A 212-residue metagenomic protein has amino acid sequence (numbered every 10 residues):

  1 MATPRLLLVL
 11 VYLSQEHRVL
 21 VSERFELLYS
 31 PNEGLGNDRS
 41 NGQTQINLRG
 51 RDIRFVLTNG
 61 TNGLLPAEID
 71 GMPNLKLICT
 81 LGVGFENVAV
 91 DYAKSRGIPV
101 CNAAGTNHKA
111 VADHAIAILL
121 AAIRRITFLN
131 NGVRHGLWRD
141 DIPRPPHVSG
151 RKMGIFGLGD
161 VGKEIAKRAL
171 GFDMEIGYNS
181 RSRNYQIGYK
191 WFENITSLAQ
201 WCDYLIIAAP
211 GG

Functional and structural regions predicted by a protein language model:
M1-C101, Q200: An N-terminal-biased, well-structured beta-alpha scaffold segment characteristic of Rossmann-like dinucleotide-binding
V9-L10, S30-E33, A103, D141 (+2 more regions): Conserved beta-strand termini and adjacent loop/short-helix elements that scaffold enzyme active sites in alpha/beta
S30-S40, T58-T61, G132-D141, Y185-F192: Short gly/ser/thr-rich secondary-structure transition/capping motifs
N37, N87-V88, A110, G136 (+2 more regions): Generic structural signal for helix capping and beta-alpha/helix-loop junctions
V56, I78, A93, A115 (+3 more regions): Generic structural signal for small/hydrophobic residues in well-ordered secondary structure, especially within
L75, S95-G97, L119-A121, F192-S197: Short, hinge-like loop/turn segments at secondary-structure boundaries
R96-I98, A103-K152, F156, D160 (+1 more regions): Phosphate-binding beta-alpha-beta segment of Rossmann-like dinucleotide-binding domains, i.e., the NAD(P)
D141-G212: Rossmann-like dinucleotide/phosphate-binding beta-alpha-beta segment
